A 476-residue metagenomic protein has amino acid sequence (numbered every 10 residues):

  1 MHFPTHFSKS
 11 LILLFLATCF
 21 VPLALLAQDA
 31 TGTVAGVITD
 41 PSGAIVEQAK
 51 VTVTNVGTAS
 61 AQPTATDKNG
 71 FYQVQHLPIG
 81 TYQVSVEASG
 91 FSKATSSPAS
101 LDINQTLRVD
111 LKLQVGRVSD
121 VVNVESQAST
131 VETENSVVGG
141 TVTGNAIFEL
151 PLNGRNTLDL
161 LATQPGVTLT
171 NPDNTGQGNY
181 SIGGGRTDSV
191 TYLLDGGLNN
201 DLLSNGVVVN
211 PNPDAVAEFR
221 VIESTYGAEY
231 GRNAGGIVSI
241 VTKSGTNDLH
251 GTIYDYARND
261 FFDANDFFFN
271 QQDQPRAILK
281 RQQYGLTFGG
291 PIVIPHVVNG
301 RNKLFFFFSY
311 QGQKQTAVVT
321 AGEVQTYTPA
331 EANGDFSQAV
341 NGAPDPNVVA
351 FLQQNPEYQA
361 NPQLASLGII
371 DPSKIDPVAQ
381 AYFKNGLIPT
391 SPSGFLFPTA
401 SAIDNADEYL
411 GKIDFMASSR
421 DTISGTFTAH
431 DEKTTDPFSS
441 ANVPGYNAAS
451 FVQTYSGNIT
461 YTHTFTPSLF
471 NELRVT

Functional and structural regions predicted by a protein language model:
H2-T143, N212-D214: Periplasm-facing N-terminal accessory domains of Gram-negative outer-membrane beta-barrel systems
L26-Q28, Q75, L113, T168-P172 (+1 more regions): Short linear motifs in intrinsically disordered
T54, L194-G196: Short strand-turn-strand beta-turns centered on an Asx-Gly dipeptide
T54, Q75, E87-S89, Q114 (+5 more regions): Surface-exposed loop and edge beta-strand positions of immunoglobulin-like domains
D120, S129-T170, N174-N179, R186-V190 (+6 more regions): Acidic, glycine-rich flexible loop segments
T476: Extracellular polysaccharide-recognition and catalytic grooves
